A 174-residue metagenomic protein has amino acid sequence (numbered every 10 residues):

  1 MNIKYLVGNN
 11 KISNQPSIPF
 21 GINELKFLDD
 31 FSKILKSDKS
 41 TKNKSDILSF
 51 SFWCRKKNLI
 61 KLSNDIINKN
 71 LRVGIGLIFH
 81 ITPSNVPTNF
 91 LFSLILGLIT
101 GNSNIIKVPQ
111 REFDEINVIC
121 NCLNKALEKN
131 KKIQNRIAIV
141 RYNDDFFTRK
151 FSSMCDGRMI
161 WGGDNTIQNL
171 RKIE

Functional and structural regions predicted by a protein language model:
M1-G76: N-terminal Rossmann-like NAD(P)+-binding subdomain of aldehyde/semialdehyde dehydrogenases
G21-E24, N58-E174: Rossmann-like NAD(P) dinucleotide-binding subdomain of oxidoreductase/dehydrogenase enzymes
